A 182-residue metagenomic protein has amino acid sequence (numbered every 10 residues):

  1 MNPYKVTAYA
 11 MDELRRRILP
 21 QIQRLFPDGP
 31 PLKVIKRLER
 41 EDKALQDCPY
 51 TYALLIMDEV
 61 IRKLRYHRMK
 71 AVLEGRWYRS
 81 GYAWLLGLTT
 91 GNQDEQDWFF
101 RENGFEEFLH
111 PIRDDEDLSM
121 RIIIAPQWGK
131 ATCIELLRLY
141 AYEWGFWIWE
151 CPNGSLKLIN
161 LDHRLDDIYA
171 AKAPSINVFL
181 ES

Functional and structural regions predicted by a protein language model:
M1-S182: Phosphodiester-processing cores and adjacent nucleic acid-binding clamps
